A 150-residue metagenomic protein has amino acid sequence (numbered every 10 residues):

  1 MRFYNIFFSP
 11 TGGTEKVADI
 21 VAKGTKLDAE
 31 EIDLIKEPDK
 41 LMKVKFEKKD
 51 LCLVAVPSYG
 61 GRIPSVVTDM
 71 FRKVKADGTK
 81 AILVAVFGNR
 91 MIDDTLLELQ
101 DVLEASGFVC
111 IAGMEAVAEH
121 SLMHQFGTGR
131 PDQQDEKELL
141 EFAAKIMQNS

Functional and structural regions predicted by a protein language model:
R2-N5, S9-E37, L41-S150: FMN-binding flavodoxin-like domain, especially the glycine-rich phosphate-binding loop
